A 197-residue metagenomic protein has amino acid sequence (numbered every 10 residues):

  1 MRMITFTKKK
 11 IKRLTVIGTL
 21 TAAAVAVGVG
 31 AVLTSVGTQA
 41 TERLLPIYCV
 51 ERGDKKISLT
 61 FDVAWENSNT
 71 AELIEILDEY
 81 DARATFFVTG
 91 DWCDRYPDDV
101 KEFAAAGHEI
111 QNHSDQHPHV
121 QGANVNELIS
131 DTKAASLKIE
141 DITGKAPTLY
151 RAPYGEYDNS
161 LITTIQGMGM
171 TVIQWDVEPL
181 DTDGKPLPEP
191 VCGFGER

Functional and structural regions predicted by a protein language model:
M1-L14: N-terminal Lys/Arg-rich, disordered targeting/topogenic segments
V16-V32: Hydrophobic membrane-insertion alpha-helices, especially the h-region of bacterial N-terminal signal peptides
G37-V120, D131, S136-K138, T143: Active-site beta->alpha N-cap acidic-glycine motif
S58-T60, T85, R151-P153, T171-Q174 (+1 more regions): Soluble periplasmic/extracytoplasmic beta-strand elements of cell-envelope proteins
A64-S68, V88-Y96, P118-N126, R151-Y157 (+1 more regions): Acidic-and-aromatic substrate-binding clefts and catalytic sites of carbohydrate-active enzymes
I129-G144, L161-T164, M168, F194: Soluble catalytic domains of enzymes that build or remodel membrane lipids, polysaccharides, and related
K145-L149: A short coil-to-beta-strand element that immediately follows conserved catalytic motifs
E156, I162-E196: His/Asp/Glu-enriched short active-site or ligand-binding loop at hydrolase and phosphoryl-transfer sites
